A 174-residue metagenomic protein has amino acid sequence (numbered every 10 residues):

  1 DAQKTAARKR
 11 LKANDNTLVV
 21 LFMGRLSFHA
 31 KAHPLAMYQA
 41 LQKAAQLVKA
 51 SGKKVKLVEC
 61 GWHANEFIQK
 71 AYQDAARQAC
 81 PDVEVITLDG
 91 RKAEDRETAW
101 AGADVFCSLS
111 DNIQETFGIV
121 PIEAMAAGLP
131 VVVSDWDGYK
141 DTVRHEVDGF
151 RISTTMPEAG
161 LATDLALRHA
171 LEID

Functional and structural regions predicted by a protein language model:
A2-R91: Conserved catalytic-core segment of nucleotide-activated headgroup transferases in glycan assembly
K92-A93, T98-A103: Short alpha-helical donor nucleotide-sugar binding micro-motif in glycosyltransferases
A101-T116, L129: Acidic donor-binding loop of glycosyltransferase active sites
L109-S110, S134-D135, I152-S153, E158: Conserved acidic donor-binding loop of glycosyltransferase catalytic domains
G118-P121: Short glycine/serine-rich donor-binding loops of glycosyltransferases
P130-V133, V143, F150-R151: Short hydrophobic beta-strand element within catalytic cores of glycosyltransferases and related nucleotide-activated
V147-G160, A166-I173: A short acidic/histidine/glycine-rich donor-binding loop in glycosyltransferase catalytic cores
